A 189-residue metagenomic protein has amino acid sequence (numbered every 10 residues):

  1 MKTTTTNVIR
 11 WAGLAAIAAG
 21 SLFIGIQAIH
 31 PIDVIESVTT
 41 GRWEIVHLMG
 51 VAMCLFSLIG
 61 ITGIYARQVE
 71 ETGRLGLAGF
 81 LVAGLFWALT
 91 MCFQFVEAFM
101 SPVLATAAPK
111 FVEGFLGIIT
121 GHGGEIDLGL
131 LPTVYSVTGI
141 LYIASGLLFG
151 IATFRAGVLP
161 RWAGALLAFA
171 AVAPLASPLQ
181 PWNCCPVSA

Functional and structural regions predicted by a protein language model:
M1-A189: Hydrophobic, aromatic-enriched alpha-helical segments typical of multi-pass transmembrane helices
